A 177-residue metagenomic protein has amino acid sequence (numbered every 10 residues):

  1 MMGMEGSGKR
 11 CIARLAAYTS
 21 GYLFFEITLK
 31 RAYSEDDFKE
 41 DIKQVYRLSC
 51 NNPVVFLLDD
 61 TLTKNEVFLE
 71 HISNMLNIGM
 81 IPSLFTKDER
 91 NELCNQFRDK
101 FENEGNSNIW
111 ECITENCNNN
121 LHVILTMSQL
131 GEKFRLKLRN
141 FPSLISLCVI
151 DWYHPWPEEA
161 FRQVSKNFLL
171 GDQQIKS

Functional and structural regions predicted by a protein language model:
M1-S177: Conformational switch/transducer regions in large eukaryotic molecular machines and scaffolds
